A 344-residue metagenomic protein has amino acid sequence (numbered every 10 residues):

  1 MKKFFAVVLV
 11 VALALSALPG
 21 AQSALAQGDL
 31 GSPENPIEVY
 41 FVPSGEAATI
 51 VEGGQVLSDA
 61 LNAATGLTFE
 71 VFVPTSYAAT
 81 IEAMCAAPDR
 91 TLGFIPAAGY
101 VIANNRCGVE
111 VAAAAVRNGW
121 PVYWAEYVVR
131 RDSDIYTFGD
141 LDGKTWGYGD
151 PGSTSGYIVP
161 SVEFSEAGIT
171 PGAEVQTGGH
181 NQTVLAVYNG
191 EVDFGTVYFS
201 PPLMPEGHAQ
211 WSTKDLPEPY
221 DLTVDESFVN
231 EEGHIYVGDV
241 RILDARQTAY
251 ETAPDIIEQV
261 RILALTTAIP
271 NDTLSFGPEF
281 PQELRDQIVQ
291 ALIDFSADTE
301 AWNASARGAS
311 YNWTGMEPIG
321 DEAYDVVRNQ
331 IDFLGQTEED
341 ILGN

Functional and structural regions predicted by a protein language model:
V8-P19: Bacterial N-terminal signal peptides
A17-Q27: Sec-dependent signal peptide cleavage junction
G28-A98: Extracytoplasmic small-molecule ligand-binding "clamshell" domains of the periplasmic binding protein/Venus flytrap
G31-I37, F41-V56, K214-I242, F276-N344: An extracytoplasmic/periplasmic, membrane-proximal ligand-sensing/linker region
E34, V39-A64, P121-V192, S200-M204 (+1 more regions): Bilobed "Venus flytrap"/periplasmic-binding protein-like clamshell domains and structurally analogous long
F41-P43, V73-A78, A86-C107, A115-V116 (+3 more regions): Beta->alpha turn/N-cap motifs
E82-D140, Y148: Acidic, polar ligand-binding/catalytic clefts
T145, P151-P281: Pocket-lining segment of extracytoplasmic ligand-binding domains
